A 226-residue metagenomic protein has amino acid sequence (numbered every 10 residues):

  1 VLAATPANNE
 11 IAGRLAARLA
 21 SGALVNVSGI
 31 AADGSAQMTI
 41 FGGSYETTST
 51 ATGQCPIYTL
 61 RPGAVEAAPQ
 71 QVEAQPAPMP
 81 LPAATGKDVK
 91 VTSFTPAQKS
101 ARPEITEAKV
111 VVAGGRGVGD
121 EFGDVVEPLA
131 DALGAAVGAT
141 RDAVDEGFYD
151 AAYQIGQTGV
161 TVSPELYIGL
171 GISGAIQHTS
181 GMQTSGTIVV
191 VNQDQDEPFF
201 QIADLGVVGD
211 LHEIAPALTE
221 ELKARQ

Functional and structural regions predicted by a protein language model:
V1-Q226: N-terminal glycine-rich FAD/FM-binding segment characteristic of electron-transfer flavoproteins
